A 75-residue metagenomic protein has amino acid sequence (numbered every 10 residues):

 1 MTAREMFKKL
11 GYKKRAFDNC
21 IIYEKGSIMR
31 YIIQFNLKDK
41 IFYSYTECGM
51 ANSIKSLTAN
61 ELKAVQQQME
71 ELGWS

Functional and structural regions predicted by a protein language model:
M1-Y23: Negatively charged, low-complexity tracts enriched in Asp/Glu with abundant Ser/Thr
A16-L62: Acidic, low-complexity, intrinsically disordered interaction modules
Q67-S75: Short acidic DE-rich linear segments
